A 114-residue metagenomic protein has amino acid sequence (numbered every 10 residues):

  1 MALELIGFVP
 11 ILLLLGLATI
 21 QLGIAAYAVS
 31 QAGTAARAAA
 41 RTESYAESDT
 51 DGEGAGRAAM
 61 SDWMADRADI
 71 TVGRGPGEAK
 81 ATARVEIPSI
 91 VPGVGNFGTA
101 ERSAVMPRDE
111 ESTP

Functional and structural regions predicted by a protein language model:
M1-A55: Alpha-helical assembly-interface signal, strongest on the long, hydrophobic N-terminal helix that forms
Y45, D49-P114: Short, conserved structural patches
